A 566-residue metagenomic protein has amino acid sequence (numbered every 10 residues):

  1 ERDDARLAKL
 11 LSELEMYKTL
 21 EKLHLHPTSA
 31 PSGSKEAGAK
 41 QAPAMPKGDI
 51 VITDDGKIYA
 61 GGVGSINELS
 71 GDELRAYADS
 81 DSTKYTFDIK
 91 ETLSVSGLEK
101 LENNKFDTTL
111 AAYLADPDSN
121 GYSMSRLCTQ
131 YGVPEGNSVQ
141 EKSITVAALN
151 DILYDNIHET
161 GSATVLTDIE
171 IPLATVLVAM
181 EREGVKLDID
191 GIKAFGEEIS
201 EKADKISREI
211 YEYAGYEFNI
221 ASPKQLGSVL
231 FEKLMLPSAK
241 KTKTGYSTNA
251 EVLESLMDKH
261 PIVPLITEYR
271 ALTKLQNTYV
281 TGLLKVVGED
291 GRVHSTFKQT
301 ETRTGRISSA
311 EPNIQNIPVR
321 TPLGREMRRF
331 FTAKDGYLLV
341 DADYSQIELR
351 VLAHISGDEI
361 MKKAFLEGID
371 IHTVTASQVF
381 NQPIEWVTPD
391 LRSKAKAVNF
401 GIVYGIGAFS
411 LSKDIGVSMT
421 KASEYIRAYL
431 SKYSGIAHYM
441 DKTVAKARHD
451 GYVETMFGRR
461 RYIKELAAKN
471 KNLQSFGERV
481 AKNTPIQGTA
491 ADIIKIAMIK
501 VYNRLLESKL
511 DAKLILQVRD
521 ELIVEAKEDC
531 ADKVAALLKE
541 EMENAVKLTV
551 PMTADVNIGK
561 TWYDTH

Functional and structural regions predicted by a protein language model:
E1-E73, S80-I89, V139-P322, L338 (+6 more regions): Conserved "right-hand" nucleotidyltransferase catalytic core of DNA-directed polymerases
R75-N156, D168: Charged catalytic and DNA/RNA-contacting regions of genome-maintenance and nucleic-acid-processing enzymes
T109-G136, Q140, Q299-P383: Function-dense linear segments that define catalytic or interfacial modules in macromolecule-processing proteins
I157-I169, L173, I493, A497-V518 (+1 more regions): Active-site palm subdomain of RNA-directed nucleic acid polymerases
R182, H294-S295, Q299-T302, S377-L510 (+1 more regions): Conserved catalytic core of nucleic-acid polymerases
D204-R208, E212-P264, S431-R479, N483-P485 (+2 more regions): C-terminal polymerase-core module
S222, G305, D343, A376 (+6 more regions): Hydrophobic, well-ordered secondary-structure elements that form the walls of internal hydrophobic environments
L284-K285, Q315, M361-K363, W386 (+2 more regions): Short, contiguous acidic/charged loop-to-helix segments that flank catalytic cores in large enzymes
